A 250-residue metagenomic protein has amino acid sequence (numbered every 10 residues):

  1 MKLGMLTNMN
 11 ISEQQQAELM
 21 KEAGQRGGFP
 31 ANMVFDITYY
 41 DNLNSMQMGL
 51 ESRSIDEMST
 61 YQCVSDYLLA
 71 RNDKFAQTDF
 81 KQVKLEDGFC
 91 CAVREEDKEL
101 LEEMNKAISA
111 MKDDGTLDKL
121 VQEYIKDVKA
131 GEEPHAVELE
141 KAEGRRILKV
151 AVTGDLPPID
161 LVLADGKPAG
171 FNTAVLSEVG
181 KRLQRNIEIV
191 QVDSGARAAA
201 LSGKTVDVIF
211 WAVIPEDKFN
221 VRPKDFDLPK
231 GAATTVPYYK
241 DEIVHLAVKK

Functional and structural regions predicted by a protein language model:
M1-N10, E18, Q62-E86, K181 (+1 more regions): Acidic, polar ligand-binding/catalytic clefts
M9-E13, K21, L85-E133, T173-R182 (+1 more regions): Extended ligand-binding regions for polar small-molecule ligands
S12-E22, R26-M48, S52, E57 (+4 more regions): Extracytoplasmic small-molecule ligand-binding "clamshell" domains of the periplasmic binding protein/Venus flytrap
E22-G24, N44-S45, Q77-T78, P134-V137 (+1 more regions): A generic local structural motif
G24-N32, G131, V221-P229: Short helix-coil transition/hinge motifs at the ends and kinks of transmembrane helices, capturing the brief
V34, E86-G88, R145-I147, K240-I243: A structure-centric signal for secondary-structure junctions around beta-strands
G49, L68, A110-M111, A200: Hydrophobic side-chain positions on well-ordered alpha-helices, corresponding to helix-helix packing/interface faces
H135-I147: Short amphipathic alpha-helices and their capping/turn segments at secondary-structure boundaries
